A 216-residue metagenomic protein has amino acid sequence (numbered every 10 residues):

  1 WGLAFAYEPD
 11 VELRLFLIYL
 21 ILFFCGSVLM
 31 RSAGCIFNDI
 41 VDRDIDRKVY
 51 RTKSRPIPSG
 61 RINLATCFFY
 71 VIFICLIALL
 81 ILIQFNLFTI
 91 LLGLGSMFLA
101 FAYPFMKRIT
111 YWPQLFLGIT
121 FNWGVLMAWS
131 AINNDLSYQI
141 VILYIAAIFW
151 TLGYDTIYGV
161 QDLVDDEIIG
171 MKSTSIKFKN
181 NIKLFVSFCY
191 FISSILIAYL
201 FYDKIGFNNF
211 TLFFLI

Functional and structural regions predicted by a protein language model:
A4-L22, F88-S96, A100, Q114-I169 (+1 more regions): Functional transmembrane core segments of multi-pass inner-membrane proteins
L17-S27, R43-G93, I168-L215: Multi-pass membrane catalytic core of lipid/isoprenoid biosynthesis enzymes
C25-S27, A33, T52-Y138, I142: Intramembrane alpha-helical segments
G26-C35, A100-P104, A146-T151, Y158 (+1 more regions): Alpha-helical transmembrane segments of multi-pass membrane proteins
M30, G34, A78, V125 (+3 more regions): Alpha-helical transmembrane segments of multipass membrane proteins
G34-N38, D46, Y50, Y154 (+1 more regions): Alpha-helical transmembrane segments and their lipid-water interface positions in multi-pass membrane proteins
